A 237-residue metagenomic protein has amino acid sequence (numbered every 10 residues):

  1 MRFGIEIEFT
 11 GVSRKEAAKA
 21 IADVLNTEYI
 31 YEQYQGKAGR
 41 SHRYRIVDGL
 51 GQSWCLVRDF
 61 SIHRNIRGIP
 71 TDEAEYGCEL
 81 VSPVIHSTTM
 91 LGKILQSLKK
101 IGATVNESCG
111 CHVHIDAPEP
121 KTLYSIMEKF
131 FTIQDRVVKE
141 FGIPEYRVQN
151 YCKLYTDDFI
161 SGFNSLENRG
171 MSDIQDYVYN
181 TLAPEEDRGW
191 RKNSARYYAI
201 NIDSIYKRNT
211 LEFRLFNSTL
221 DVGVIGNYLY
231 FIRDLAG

Functional and structural regions predicted by a protein language model:
M1-T104, P118-G237: C-terminal accessory/tail domains of diverse enzymes
G110: C-terminal substrate-recognition regions of SAM-dependent nucleic acid methyltransferases
